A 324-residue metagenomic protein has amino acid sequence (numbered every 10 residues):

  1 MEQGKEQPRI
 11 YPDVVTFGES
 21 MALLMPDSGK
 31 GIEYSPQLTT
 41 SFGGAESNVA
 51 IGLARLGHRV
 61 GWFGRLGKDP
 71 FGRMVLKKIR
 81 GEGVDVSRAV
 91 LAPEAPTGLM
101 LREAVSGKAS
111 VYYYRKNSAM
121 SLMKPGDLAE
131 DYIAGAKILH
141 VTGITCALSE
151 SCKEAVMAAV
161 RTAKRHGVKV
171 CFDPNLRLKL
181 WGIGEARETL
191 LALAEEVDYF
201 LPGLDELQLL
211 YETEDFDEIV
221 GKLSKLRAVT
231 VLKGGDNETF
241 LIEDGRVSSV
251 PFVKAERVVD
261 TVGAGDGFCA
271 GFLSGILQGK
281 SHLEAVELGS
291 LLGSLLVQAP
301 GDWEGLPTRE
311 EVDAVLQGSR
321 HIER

Functional and structural regions predicted by a protein language model:
M1-V14, R161, F216-R324: Conserved phosphate-binding/catalytic region of the ribokinase-like
E2-D85, W303, E323-R324: Glycine-rich phosphate/adenosyl-contacting loop at the front of the ribokinase-like
S20, I144, P174, G267: Active-site metal-binding loops of divalent metal-dependent hydrolases
A54, R80, R161-R165, A194 (+1 more regions): Anion (oxyanion) recognition and catalysis
R59-G143, D313-R324: Conserved N-terminal subdomain of the carbohydrate kinase-like
V60, V86, V170-C171, T230: Hydrophobic beta-strand scaffold residues
K116, I144, N175-R177, D205 (+1 more regions): Active-site beta-loop-alpha junctions enriched in small/polar residues
H166, L180-S249: Conserved phosphate/ATP/ADP-binding segment of small-molecule kinases
